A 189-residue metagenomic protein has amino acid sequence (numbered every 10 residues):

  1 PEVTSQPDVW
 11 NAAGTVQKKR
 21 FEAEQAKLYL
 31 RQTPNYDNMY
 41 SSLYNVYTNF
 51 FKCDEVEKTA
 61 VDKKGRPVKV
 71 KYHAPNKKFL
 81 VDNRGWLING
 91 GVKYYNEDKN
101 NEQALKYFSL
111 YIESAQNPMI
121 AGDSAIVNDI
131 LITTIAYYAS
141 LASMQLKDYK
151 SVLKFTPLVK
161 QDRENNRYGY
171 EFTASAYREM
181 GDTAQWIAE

Functional and structural regions predicted by a protein language model:
P1-Q103: Post-signal peptide N-terminal segment of secreted/secretory-pathway proteins
E2, L158-R163: Solenoid-like repeat scaffolds
P7-A12, G65, N89, A121-Y138 (+1 more regions): Alpha-solenoid helical repeat scaffolds
Q17, Y94-Y95, A136, S143 (+1 more regions): Residue at a conserved register position within TPR or TPR-like alpha-solenoid repeats
S41, D98-K99, K147, G181-A184: Residue-level detector of the short coil/turn that links helix A to helix B within each tetratricopeptide repeat
F51, K106-I112, Q116, P157 (+1 more regions): Alpha-solenoid helical repeat scaffolds
